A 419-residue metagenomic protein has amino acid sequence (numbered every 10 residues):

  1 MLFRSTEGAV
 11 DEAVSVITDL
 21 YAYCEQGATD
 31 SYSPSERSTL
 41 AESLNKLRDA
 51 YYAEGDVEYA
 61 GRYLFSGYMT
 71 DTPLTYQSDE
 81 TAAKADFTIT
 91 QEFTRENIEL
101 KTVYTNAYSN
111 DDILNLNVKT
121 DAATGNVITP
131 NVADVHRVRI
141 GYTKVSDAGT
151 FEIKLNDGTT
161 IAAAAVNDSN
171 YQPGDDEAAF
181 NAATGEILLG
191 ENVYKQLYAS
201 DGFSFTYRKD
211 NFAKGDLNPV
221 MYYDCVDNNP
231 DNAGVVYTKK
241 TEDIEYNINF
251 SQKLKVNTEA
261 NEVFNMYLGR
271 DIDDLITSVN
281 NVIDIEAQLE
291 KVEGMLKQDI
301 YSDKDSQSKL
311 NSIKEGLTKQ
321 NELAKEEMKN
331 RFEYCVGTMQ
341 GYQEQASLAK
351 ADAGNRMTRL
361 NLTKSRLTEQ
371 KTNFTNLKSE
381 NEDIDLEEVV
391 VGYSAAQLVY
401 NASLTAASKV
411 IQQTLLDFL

Functional and structural regions predicted by a protein language model:
M1-Y76, E315, K319-L419: Amphipathic alpha-helical polymerization modules
E58, A133, S146, P173 (+3 more regions): A generic structural signal for short, non-catalytic loop/turn and secondary-structure boundary residues
A60-F65, N110, T129, Y207-K209 (+4 more regions): Broad hydrophobic/π-residue packing in well-ordered secondary structure
Y68, S78-N97, A179-Q345, A349-D352 (+1 more regions): Polar, low-complexity export/assembly segments characteristic of proteins that are secreted or assemble on the cell
P73-P173, A213-N228: Extended beta-strand solenoid/passenger and fiber regions
A164-N167, D231-A233, A346, I384-D385: Intrinsically disordered, low-complexity segments enriched in polar/charged residues with Gly/Pro, especially when
D175-D176, E242-D243, S394: Short loop/turn microsegments at loop-to-beta-strand junctions
